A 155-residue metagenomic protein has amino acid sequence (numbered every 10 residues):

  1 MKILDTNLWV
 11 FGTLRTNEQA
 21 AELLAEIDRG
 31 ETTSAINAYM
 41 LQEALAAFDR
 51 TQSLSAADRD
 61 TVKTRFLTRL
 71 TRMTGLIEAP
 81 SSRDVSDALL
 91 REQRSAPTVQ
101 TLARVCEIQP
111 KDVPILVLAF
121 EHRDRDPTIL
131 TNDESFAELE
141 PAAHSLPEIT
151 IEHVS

Functional and structural regions predicted by a protein language model:
M1-Y39, D49-D58: Short, well-structured N-terminal submotif of metal-dependent ribonuclease cores
L8-W9, M40, P114-I115, S135-F136: Alpha-helix capping/helix-boundary segments
T13-L14, A44-R50, L139-A142: A short acidic (Asp/Glu
A20-A25, K63, L67, L116: Short amphipathic alpha-helical segments and helix-helix/interface helices
A35-I36, P110, L130-T131: Short beta-strand scaffold positions
L54-D87: Helix-adjacent hinge/juxtasegments
L76-T128: Active-site neighborhoods of divalent-metal-dependent phosphate/nucleic-acid chemistry enzymes
F120-S155: Acidic, PIN/NYN-like endoribonuclease modules and their adjacent C-terminal/linker elements
